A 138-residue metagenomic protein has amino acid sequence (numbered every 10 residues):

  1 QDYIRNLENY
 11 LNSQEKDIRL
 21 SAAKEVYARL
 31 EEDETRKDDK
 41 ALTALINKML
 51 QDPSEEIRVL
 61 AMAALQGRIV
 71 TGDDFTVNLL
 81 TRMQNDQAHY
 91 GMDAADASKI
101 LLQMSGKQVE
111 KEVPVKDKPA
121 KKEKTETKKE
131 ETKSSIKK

Functional and structural regions predicted by a protein language model:
Q1, D17-R36, E56-T71, G91-K107: Structural detector for internal amphipathic alpha-helices that build alpha-solenoid repeat scaffolds
Q1-N9, E32-M49, T71-Q84, K107-P114: Amphipathic alpha-helical scaffolding segments comprising HEAT/armadillo-like alpha-solenoid repeats
L7, I18, E34, P53 (+6 more regions): Short linear motifs in intrinsically disordered/low-complexity regions
L11-D17, L50-E55, Q84-M92: Short coil turns that connect the paired helices of HEAT/ARM alpha-solenoid repeats
A94-S135: Pro/Ala/Gly-rich low-complexity, hydrophilic intrinsically disordered segments
